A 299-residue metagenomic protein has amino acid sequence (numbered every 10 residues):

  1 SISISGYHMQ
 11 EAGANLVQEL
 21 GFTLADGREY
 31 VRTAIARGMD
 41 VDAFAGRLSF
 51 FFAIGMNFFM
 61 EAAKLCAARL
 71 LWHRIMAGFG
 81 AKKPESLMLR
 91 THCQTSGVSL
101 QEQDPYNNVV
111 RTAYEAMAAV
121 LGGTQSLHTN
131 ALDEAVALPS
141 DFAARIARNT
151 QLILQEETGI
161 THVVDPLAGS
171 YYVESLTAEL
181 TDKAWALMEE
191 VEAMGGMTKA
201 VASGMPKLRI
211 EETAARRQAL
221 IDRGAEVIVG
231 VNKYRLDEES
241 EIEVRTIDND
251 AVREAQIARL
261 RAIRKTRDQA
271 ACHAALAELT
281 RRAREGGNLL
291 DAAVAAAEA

Functional and structural regions predicted by a protein language model:
S1-I2, L20-F44, A68-R69, H73-K82 (+2 more regions): Structured alpha-helical segments in the cores of large, soluble enzyme domains
S1-I54, M60, K82, M88-H92 (+1 more regions): Catalytic alpha/beta active-site cores
I2-Y7, F51-G55, L65, H92-S96 (+8 more regions): Generic beta-strand/beta-sheet core signal
M9-A14, F52-N57, C93-Y106, T112 (+3 more regions): Short beta-alpha connecting loops at secondary-structure transitions that line or flank enzyme active sites
D40-G46, E85-L89, M117-S126, I153-E157 (+2 more regions): A glycine-rich, aromatic-flanked flexible loop/lid motif
F50, I54-K64, R69, H73-M76: Active-site core of metal-dependent hydrolases
L100-E102, Q125, T198, M205: Append "with occasional cross-activation on large, charged helical scaffolds in nucleic-acid assemblies
D141, N149-L152, E156-A299: Flexible, glycine-rich loop/tail regions that form catalytic "lids" or insertion modules at the edges of active sites
